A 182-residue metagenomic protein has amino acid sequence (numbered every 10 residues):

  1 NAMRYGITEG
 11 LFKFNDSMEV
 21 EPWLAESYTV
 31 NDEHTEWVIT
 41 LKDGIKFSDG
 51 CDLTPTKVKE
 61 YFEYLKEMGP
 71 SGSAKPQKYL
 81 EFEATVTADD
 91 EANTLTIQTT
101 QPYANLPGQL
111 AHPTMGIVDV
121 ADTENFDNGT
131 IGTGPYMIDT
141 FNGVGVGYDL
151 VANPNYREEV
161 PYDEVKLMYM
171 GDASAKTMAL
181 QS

Functional and structural regions predicted by a protein language model:
N1-V30, I131-G132: N-terminal lobe/hinge region of extracytoplasmic solute-binding protein
G6, N15, E19, W23 (+6 more regions): Extracytoplasmic/secreted proteins, especially bacterial periplasmic and envelope-associated proteins
F12, D16, K46, E63-P70 (+3 more regions): Sec-exported extracytoplasmic/periplasmic mature domains
D16-S17, E33-H34, K42-G44, V58 (+5 more regions): Solvent-exposed coil/turn segments that connect beta secondary-structure elements in extracytoplasmic/periplasmic
E26-S71, A179: Aromatic- and charge-enriched surface segment that lines or borders ligand/interaction sites
T29, T40, A74-D119: Surface-exposed binding/hinge segments that line and control ligand-binding clefts or catalytic entry sites
E36-I39, V58-Y61, L95-I97, G134-D139 (+2 more regions): Short, well-ordered beta-strand elements
G108-V160, E164-K166, A175: Gly/Pro-rich hinge or "lid" segments in bacterial periplasmic/extracellular proteins
